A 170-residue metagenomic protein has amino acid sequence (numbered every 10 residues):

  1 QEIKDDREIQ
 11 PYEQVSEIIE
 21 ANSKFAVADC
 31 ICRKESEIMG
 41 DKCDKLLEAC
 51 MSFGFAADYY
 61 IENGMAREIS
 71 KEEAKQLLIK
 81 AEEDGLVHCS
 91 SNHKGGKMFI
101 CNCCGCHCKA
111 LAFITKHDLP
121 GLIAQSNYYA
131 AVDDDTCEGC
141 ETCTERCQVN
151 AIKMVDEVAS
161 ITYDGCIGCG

Functional and structural regions predicted by a protein language model:
Q1-A112: Iron-sulfur-associated redox domains of electron-transfer enzymes in respiratory and anaerobic energy metabolism
C89-G95, H117-R146, N150-G168: Ferredoxin-like iron-sulfur electron-transfer modules
H107-H117, I167-G170: Repeat-unit-sized solenoid/scaffold elements
